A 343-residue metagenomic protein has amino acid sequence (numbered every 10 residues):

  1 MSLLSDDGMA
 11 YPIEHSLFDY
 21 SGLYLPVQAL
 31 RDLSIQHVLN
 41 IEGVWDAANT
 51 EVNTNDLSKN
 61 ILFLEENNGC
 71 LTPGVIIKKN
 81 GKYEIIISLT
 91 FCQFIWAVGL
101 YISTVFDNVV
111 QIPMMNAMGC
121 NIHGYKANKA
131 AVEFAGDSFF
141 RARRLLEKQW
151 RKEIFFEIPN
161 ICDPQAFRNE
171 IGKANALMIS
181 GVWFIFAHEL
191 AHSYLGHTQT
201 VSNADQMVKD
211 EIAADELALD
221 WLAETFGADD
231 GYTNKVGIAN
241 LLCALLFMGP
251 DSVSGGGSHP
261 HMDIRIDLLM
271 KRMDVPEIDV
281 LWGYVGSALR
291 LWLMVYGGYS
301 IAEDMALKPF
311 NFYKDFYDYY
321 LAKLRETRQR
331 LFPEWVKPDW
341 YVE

Functional and structural regions predicted by a protein language model:
L4-W183, L190, L195-Q199, N203: Peri-catalytic and regulatory segments of divalent metal-dependent proteins
I87, A214, H261: Divalent metal-coordination and catalytic microenvironments
G172-F184, V208, Y232-C243: Alpha-helical scaffolds flanking conserved acidic
H197-Q206, T225-D229: Inter-helical turn/loop segments and adjacent helix faces that build the functional surface of alpha-helical bundle
M207-T225: An active-site-proximal "capping" alpha-helix that borders the catalytic cofactor pocket
A223-E343: Long, well-structured alpha-helical subdomains associated with metal-dependent extracellular/ecto-lumenal hydrolases
